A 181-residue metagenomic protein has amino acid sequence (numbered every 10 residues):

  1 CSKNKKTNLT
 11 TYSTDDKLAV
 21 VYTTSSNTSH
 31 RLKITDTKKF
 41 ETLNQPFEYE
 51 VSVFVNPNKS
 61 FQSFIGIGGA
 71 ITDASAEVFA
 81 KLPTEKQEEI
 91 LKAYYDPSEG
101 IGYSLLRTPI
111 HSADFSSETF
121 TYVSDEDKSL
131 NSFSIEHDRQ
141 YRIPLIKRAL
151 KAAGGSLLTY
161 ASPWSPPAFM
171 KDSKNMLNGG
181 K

Functional and structural regions predicted by a protein language model:
C1-K3: N-terminal Sec signal peptide cleavage junction
K5-T10: Low-complexity, Pro/Ser/Thr-rich intrinsically disordered segments of extracellular/cell-surface proteins
T11-F47: Trp/Gly-enriched beta-strand surface patches
L32-K181: N-terminal catalytic cores of secreted or lumenal carbohydrate-active enzymes
